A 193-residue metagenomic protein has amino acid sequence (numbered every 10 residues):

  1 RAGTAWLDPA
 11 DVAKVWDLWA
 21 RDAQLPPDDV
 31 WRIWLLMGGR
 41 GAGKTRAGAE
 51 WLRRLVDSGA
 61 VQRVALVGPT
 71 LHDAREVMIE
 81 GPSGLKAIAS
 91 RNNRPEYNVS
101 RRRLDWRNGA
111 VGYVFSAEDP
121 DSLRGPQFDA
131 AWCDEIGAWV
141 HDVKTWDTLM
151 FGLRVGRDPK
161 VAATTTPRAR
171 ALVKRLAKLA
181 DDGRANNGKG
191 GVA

Functional and structural regions predicted by a protein language model:
R1-A193: Phosphate/NTP-binding elements of NTP-utilizing enzymes
